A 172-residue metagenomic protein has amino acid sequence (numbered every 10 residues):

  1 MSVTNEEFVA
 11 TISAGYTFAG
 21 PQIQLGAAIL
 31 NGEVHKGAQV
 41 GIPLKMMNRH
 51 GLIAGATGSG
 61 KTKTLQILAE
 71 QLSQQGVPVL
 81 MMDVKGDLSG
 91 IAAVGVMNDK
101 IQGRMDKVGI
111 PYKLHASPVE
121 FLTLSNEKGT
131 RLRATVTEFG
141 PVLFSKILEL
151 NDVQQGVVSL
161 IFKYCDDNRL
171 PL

Functional and structural regions predicted by a protein language model:
M1-S59, K63-Q75, V79-L80, K85-K107 (+2 more regions): Basic- and hydrophobic-enriched, low-structure N-terminal and domain-boundary segments that flank ATP-binding catalytic
M105-L172: Helical/strand "switch-coupling" subdomains that flank nucleotide/phosphate-binding cores, especially in P-loop NTPases
